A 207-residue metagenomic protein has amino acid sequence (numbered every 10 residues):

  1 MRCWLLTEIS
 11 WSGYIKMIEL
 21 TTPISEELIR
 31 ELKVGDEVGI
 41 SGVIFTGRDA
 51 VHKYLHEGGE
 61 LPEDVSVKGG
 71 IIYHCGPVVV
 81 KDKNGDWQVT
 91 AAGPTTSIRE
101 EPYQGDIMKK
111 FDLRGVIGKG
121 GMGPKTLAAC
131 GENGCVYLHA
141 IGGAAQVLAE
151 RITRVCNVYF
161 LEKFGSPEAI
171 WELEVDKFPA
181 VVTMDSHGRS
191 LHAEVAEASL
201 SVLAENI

Functional and structural regions predicted by a protein language model:
K16-I24: Short, structured beta-strand/loop micro-motifs enriched in basic residues and often containing a Trp
E26-E31: Short, surface-exposed secondary-structure edge patches
E37, V43-G47: Short, charged beta-turn/beta-strand-edge "cap" motif at the junction between a beta-strand and an adjacent loop
T46-F178: Feature captures the catalytic cores and cofactor-binding loops of soluble hydro-lyases/lyases that act on carboxylate
Q104-G105, V182-I207: Active-site/ligand-binding-proximal alpha/beta "capping" segment
